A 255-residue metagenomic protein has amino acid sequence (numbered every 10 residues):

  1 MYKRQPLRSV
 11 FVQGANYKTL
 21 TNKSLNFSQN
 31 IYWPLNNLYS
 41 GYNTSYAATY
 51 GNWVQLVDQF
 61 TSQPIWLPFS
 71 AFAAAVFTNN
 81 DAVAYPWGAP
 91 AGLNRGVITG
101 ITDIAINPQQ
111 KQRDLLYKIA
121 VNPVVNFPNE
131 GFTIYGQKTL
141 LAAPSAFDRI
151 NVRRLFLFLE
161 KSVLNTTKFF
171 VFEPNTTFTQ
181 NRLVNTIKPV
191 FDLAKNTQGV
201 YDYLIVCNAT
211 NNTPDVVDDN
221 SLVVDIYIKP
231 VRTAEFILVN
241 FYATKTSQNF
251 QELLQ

Functional and structural regions predicted by a protein language model:
K3-Q255: Structured, hydrophobic secondary-structure cores that serve as assembly/anchoring elements
